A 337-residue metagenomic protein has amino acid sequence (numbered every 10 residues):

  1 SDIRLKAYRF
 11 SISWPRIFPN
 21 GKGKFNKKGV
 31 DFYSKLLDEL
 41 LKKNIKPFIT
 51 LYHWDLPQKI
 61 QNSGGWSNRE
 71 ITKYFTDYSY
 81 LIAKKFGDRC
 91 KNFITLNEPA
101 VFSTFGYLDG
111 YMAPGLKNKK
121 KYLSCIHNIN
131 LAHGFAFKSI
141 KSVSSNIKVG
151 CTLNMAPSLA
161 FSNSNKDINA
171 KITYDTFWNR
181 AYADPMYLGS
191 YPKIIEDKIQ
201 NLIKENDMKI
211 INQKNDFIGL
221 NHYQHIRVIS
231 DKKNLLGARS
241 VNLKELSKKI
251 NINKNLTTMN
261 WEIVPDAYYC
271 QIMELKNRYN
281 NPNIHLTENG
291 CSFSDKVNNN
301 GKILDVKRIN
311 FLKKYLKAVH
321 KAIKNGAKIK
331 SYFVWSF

Functional and structural regions predicted by a protein language model:
S1-Y33: Active-site-adjacent substrate/metal-binding segments within catalytic domains of carbohydrate-active enzymes
N20, V30, S34-F337: Active-site region of glycoside hydrolase catalytic domains
